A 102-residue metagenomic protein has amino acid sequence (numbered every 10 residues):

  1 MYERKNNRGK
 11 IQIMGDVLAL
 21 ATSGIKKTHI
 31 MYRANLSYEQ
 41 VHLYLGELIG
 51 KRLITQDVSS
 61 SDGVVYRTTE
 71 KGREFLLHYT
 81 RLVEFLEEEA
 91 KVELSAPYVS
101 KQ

Functional and structural regions predicted by a protein language model:
M1-G15: Short alpha-helical segments that sit at the start of domains
M14-A19, L76: Hydrophobic residues on short alpha-helical segments
A21-K26: Short capping segments at the starts of secondary-structure elements
H29-R33: A short acidic, leucine-rich amphipathic alpha-helix
L36-G50: Short amphipathic alpha-helical interaction segments
I49-S59: A short, conserved structural fragment
S61-Y79: Basic, amphipathic "hinge/linker" alpha-helix immediately C-terminal to the N-terminal HTH DNA-binding motif
T80-Q102: Amphipathic alpha-helical dimerization/coiled-coil segments that flank or bridge DNA-binding/regulatory modules
